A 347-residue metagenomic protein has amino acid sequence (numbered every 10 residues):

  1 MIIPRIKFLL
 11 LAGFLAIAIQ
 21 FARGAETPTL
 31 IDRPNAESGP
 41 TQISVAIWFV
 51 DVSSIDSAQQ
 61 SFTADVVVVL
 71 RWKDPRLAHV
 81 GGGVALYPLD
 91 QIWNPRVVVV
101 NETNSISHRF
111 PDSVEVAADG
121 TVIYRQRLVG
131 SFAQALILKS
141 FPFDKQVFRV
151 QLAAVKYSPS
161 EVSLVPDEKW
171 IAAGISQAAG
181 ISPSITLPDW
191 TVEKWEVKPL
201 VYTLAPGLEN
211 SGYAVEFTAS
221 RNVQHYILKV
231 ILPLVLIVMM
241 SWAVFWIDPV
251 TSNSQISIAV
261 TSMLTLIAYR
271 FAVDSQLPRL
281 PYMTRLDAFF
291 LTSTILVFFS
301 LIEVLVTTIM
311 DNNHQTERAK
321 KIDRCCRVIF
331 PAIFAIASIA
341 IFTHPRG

Functional and structural regions predicted by a protein language model:
M1-R5: N-terminal secretory signal peptides that target proteins for export/translocation
L9-Q20: Bacterial N-terminal signal peptides
L15, A25-P34, D51, Q134-I137 (+7 more regions): Structured catalytic/translocation cores of nucleotide/phosphate-coupled proteins
A22-R76, S275, Y282-G347: Intrinsically disordered, low-complexity peripheral segments of secretory-pathway and membrane proteins
A25-T218: Soluble non-transmembrane domains of integral membrane proteins
E161-S163, T191, V201, A272 (+1 more regions): C-terminal ends of transmembrane alpha-helices and the immediately adjacent extracellular/lumenal or cytosolic loop
A214-I333: Channel- or pocket-lining gating/hinge segments that regulate access to a cavity or pore
